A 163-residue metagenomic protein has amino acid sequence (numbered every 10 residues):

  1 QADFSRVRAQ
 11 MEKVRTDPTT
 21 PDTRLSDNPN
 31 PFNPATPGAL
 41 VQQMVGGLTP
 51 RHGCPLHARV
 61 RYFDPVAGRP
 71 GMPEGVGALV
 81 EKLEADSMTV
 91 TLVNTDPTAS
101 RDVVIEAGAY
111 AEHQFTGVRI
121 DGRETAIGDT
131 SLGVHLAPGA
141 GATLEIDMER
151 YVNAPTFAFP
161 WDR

Functional and structural regions predicted by a protein language model:
Q1-T89, T95-T98, L144: Catalytic domains of carbohydrate-active enzymes that cleave complex glycans
V76, A111-G117: A broad structural signal for short, well-ordered beta-strand segments within beta-sheet-rich domains
E84-D86, A107, Q114, V152: Extracellular/surface-associated beta-sandwich interaction domains
V93, G108, D147-E149: Solvent-exposed residues in well-ordered beta-strands and their adjoining turns, especially edge/terminal strands
D96-A111: Surface-exposed beta-strand/loop patches in extracellular or lumenal glycoproteins
R101-D102, A154-T156: A short, polar/proline- and glycine-enriched secondary-structure boundary/capping micro-motif
T116-N153: Intrinsically disordered, low-complexity Pro/Gly/Ser/Thr-rich segments with frequent PxxP/GP/PP motifs and embedded
P155-R163: Glycine/proline-rich low-complexity spacer/linker segments in large multi-domain proteins
